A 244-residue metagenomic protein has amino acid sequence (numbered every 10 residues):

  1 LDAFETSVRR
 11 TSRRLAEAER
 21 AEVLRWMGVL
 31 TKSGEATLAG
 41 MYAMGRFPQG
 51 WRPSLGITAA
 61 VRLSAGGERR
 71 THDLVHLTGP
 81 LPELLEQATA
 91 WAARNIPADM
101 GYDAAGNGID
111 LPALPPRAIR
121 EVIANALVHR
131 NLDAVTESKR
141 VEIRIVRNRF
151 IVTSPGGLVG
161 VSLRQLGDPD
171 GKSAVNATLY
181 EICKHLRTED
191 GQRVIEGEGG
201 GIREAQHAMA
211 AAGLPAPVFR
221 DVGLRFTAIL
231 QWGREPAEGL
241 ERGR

Functional and structural regions predicted by a protein language model:
L1-S154, V159-S173, Q192, G201: Active-site helix-to-loop segments that bind/position phosphate- or nucleotide-bearing substrates and donors across
G50, E142, G160-R244: Flexible, glycine-/charge-rich segments associated with ATP-binding catalytic modules
